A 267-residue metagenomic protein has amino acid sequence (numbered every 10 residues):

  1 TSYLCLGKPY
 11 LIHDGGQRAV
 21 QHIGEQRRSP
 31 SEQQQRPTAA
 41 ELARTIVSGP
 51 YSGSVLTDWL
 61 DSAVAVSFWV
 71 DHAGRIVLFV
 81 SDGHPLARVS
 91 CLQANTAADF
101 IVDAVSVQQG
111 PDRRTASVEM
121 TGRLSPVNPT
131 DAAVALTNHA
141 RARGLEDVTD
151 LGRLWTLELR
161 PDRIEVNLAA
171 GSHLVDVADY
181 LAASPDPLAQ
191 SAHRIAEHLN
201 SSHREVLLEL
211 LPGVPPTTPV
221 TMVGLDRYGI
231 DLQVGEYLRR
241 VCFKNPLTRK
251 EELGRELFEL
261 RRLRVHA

Functional and structural regions predicted by a protein language model:
Y3-I23, L136-A267: C-terminal edge-of-domain segments
A19-C91: An N-terminal domain-cap segment
S54-L56, I101, T156-R160: A structural signal for short, well-ordered beta-strand segments and their strand-loop junctions that often border
V55, L60-S62, V127, A135 (+1 more regions): Selected N-terminal structured segments and early membrane-anchoring regions
L56-L60, D103, Q233-G235: A generic structural motif
R75-S81, M120, S125, L157-L159 (+1 more regions): Short hydrophobic-aromatic micro-motifs
R75-V77, D99, D231, R240: General beta-strand recognition
G83-D147, L238: Short, structured beta-strand-loop surface elements
